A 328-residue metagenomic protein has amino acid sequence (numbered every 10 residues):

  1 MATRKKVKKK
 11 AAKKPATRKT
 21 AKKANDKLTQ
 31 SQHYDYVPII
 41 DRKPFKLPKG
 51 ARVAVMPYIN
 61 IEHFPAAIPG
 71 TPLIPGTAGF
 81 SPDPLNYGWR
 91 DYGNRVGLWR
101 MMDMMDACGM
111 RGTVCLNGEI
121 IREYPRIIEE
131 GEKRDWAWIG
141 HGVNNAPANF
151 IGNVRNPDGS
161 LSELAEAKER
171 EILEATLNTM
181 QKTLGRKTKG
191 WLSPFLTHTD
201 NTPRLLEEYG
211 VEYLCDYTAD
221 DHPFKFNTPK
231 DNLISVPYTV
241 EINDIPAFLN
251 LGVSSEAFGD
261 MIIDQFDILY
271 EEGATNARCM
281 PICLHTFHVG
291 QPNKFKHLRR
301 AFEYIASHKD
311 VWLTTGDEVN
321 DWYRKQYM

Functional and structural regions predicted by a protein language model:
A2-A21: Low-complexity, polybasic segments enriched for Lys interleaved with small residues
K22-G190, F195-I234, G259-R278, I282 (+1 more regions): Catalytic alpha-helical scaffold of carbohydrate-active enzymes acting on polysaccharides/glycoconjugates
S162, K187-T188, P246-S255, T286-F287: Surface-exposed cleft-lining segments at the edges of enzyme active sites
F195, V240, T286: Glycine-rich beta-alpha junction loops
P223, S235-A257, A277: Positively charged, amphipathic and often flexible ligand-engagement surfaces
